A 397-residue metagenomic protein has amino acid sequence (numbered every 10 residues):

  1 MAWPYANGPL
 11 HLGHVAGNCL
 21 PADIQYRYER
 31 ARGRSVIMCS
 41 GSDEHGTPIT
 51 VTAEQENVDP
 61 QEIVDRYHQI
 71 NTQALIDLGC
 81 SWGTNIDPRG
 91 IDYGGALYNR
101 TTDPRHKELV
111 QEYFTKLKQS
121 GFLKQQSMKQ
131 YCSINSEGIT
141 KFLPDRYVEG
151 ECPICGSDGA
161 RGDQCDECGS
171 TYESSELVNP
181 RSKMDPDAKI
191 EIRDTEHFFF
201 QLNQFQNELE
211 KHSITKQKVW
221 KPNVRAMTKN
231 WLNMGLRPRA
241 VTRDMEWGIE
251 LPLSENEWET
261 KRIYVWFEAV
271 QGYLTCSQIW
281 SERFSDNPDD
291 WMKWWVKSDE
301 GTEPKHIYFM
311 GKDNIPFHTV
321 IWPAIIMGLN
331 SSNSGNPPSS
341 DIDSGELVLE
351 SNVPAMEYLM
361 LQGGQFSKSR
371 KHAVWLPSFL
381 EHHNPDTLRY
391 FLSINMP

Functional and structural regions predicted by a protein language model:
M1-H212: N-terminal, positively charged nucleic-acid-binding surface of large information/translation enzymes
M1-S40, R105-E108, C155, Q164 (+1 more regions): Structured secondary-structure scaffolds
